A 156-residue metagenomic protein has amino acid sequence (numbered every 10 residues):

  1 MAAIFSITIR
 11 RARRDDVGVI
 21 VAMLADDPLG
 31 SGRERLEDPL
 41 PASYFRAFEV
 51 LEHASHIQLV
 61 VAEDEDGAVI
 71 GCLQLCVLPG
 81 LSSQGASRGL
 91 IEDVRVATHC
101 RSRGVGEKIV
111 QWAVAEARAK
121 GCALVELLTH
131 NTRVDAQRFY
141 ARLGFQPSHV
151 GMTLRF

Functional and structural regions predicted by a protein language model:
T8-A22: A short beta-loop-alpha structural element at the N-terminal edge of CoA-dependent acyl/N-acetyltransferase catalytic
A25-A47: Conserved GNAT-fold acetyl-CoA-binding loop/helix
E49-V61, L90: A short helix-loop-beta-strand connector motif used in the catalytic cores of GNAT acetyltransferases and, in some
V61, A68-V77, L90, R95: Conserved beta-strand in the GNAT
G80-I91, R101, P147-S148: A conserved beta-turn-beta hairpin within the catalytic core of GNAT-like acetyltransferases that forms part
D93-V96, S102-A115, R142: Conserved acetyl-CoA-binding loop-helix of GNAT-fold acetyltransferases
E107, N131-H149, L154: Conserved active-site alpha-helix within GNAT-family acetyltransferase domains
V110, A117-T129: Conserved GNAT acetyl-CoA-binding A-motif
